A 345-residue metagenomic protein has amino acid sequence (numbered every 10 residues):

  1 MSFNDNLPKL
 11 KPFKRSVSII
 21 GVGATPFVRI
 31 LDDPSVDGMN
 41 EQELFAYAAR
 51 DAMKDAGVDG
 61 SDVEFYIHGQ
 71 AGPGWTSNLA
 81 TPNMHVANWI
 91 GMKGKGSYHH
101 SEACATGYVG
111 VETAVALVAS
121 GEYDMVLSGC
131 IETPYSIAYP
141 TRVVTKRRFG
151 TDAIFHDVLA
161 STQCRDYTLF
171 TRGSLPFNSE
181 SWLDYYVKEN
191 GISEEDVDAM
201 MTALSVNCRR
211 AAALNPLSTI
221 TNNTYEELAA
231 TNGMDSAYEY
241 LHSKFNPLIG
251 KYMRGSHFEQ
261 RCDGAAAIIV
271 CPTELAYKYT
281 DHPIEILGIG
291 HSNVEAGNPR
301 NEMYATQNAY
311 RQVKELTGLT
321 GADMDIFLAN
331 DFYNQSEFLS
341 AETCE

Functional and structural regions predicted by a protein language model:
S2-Q42, H156-R165, L169, K188-I192 (+2 more regions): Condensing-enzyme catalytic core mediating Claisen C-C bond formation in acyl metabolism
F13, P73-G129, T133-F177, L228 (+2 more regions): Conserved catalytic cysteine-centered active-site region of acyl-thioester-dependent Claisen-condensing enzymes
E41-G57, P82, G110, S179-W182 (+2 more regions): Short, well-ordered amphipathic alpha-helical segments that serve as non-catalytic structural scaffolds within diverse
R50-E64, Y186-E195, K278, A309-D323: Phosphate/pyrophosphate-binding loops at sites that engage ATP/ADP/AMP, CoA/4′-phosphopantetheine, polyphosphate
G60-Q70, G96-E102, V126-I131, D198-V206 (+2 more regions): Beta-strand segments within the central parallel beta-sheet cores of soluble alpha/beta enzyme folds
P73-T81, N298-E302, D331-E345: Short glycine/threonine-rich loop-to-helix capping motif typified by GTGT followed within a few residues by an Asp-Pro
Y98-E132, G173-T221, I268-E274: Active-site-proximal alpha-helical scaffold in enzymes
D196-A199, A203, N207-G264: Polyanion-binding loop/helix "lid" in catalytic or ligand-binding cores
